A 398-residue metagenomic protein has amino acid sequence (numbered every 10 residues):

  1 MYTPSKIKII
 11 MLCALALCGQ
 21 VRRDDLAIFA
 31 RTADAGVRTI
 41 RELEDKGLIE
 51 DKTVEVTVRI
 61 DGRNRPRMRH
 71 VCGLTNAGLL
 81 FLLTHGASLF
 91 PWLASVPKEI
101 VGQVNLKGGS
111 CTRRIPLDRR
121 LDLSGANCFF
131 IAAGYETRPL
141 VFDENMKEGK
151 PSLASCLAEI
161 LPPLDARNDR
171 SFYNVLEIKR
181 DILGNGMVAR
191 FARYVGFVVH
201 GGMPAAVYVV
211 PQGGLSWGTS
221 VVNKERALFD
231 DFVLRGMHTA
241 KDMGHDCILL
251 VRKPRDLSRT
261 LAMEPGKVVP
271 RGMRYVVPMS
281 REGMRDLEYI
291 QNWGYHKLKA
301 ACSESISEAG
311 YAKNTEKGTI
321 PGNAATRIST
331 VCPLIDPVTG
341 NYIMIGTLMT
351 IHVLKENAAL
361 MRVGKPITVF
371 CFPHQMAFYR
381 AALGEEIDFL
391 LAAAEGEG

Functional and structural regions predicted by a protein language model:
M1-V195, V199-G201: Nuclease-adjacent, charged terminal/linker segments that flank catalytic cores
L121-G398: Electrostatic, structured charged patches in enzyme active sites and in nucleic-acid/phosphate-binding
